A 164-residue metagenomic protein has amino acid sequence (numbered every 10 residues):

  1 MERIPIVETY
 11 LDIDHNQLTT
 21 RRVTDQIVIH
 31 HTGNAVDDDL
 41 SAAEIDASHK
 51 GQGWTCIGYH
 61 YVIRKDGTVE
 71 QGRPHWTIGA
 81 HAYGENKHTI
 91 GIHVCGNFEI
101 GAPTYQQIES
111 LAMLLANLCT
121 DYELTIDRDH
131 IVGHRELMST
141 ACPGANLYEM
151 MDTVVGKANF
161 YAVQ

Functional and structural regions predicted by a protein language model:
M1-T32, K65-V69, P74-H75, A80 (+2 more regions): Basic/polar, cationic surfaces and motifs that engage anionic cell-wall and phosphate/carboxylate ligands
V36-D39, E70: Short, solvent-exposed loop/turn elements at domain surfaces
S41-H49: Short Gly/aromatic-enriched secondary-structure transition segments
K50-Q52, A82-Y83: Short Gly/Pro-enriched turn/cap motifs at secondary-structure boundaries
